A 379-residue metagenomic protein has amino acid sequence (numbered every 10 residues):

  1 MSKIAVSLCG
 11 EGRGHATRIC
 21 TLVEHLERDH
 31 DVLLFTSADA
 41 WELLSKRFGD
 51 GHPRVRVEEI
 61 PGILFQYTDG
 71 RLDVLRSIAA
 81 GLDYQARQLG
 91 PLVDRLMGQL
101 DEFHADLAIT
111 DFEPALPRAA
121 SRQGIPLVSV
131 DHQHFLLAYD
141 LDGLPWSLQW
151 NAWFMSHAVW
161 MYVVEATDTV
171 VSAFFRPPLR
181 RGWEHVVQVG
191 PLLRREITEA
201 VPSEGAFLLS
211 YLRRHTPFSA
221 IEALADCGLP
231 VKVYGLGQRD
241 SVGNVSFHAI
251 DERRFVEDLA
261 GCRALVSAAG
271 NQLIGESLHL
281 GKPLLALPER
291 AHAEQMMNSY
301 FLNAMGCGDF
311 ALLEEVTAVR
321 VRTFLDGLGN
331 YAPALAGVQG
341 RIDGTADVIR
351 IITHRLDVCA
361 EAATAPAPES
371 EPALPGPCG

Functional and structural regions predicted by a protein language model:
S7-C20: A short, glycine/small-residue-rich beta-strand->loop->alpha-helix junction that serves as a flexible
G10, R28, L33-A86: Conserved nucleotide-sugar phosphate-binding/catalytic loop shared by glycosyltransferases and other
V23, G190-A264: Donor-nucleotide binding loops and adjacent catalytic segments primarily of GT-B fold Leloir glycosyltransferases
L72-L107, P114-A115: Conserved nucleotide-sugar donor-binding subdomain of glycosyltransferases
A108-D111, D258-M297: A donor-sugar binding/catalytic signature common to diverse glycosyltransferases and related nucleotide-sugar
P126-Q188: Active-site-proximal region of nucleotide-activated glycan assembly enzymes, centered on histidine/acidic-rich loops
W146, F247-I250, P283-L328: Nucleotide-sugar donor-binding patch of glycosyltransferase catalytic domains
R322-G379: C-terminal amphipathic helix plus adjacent low-complexity, charged tail appended to glycosyltransferase catalytic
